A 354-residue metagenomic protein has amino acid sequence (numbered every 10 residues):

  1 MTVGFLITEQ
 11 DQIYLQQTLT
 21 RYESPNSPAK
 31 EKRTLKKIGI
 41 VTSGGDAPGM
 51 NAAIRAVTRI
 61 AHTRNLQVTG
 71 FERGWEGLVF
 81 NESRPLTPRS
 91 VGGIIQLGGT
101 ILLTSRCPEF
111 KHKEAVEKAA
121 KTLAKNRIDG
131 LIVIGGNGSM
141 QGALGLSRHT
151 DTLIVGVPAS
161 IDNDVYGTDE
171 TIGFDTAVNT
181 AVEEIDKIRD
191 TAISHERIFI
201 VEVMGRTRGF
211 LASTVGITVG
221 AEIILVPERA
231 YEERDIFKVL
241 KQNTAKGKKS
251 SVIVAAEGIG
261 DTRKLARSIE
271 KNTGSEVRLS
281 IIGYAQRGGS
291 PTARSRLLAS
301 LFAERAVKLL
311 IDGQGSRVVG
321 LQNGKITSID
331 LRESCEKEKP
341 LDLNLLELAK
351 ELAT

Functional and structural regions predicted by a protein language model:
R33-V79: N-terminal phosphate-binding or glycine-rich loops at protein starts, especially the Walker A/P-loop of NTPases
S43-D46, F71-G77, R106-C107, G136-G138 (+6 more regions): Short, ordered loop/turn segments at secondary-structure junctions
A47-V57, V79, K113-E114, L131-L144 (+5 more regions): Short glycine/serine/threonine-rich phosphate/pyrophosphate-binding segments that cradle anionic phosphate groups
R55-R64, R84-S90, G145-V155, I172-T176 (+2 more regions): A glycine- and small-aliphatic-rich helix-loop capping segment at beta-alpha/alpha-beta transitions that lines
L78-L131, G138-S139, I172-N179, E183: Glycine-rich oxoanion-binding loops at beta->alpha junctions
V133-G135, Q141, G145, T150 (+2 more regions): Accessory alpha-helical/coil subdomains and C-terminal extensions that flank or cap enzyme catalytic cores
T273, R317-T354: Phosphate-binding loop/pocket of nucleotide- and phosphate-handling active sites
